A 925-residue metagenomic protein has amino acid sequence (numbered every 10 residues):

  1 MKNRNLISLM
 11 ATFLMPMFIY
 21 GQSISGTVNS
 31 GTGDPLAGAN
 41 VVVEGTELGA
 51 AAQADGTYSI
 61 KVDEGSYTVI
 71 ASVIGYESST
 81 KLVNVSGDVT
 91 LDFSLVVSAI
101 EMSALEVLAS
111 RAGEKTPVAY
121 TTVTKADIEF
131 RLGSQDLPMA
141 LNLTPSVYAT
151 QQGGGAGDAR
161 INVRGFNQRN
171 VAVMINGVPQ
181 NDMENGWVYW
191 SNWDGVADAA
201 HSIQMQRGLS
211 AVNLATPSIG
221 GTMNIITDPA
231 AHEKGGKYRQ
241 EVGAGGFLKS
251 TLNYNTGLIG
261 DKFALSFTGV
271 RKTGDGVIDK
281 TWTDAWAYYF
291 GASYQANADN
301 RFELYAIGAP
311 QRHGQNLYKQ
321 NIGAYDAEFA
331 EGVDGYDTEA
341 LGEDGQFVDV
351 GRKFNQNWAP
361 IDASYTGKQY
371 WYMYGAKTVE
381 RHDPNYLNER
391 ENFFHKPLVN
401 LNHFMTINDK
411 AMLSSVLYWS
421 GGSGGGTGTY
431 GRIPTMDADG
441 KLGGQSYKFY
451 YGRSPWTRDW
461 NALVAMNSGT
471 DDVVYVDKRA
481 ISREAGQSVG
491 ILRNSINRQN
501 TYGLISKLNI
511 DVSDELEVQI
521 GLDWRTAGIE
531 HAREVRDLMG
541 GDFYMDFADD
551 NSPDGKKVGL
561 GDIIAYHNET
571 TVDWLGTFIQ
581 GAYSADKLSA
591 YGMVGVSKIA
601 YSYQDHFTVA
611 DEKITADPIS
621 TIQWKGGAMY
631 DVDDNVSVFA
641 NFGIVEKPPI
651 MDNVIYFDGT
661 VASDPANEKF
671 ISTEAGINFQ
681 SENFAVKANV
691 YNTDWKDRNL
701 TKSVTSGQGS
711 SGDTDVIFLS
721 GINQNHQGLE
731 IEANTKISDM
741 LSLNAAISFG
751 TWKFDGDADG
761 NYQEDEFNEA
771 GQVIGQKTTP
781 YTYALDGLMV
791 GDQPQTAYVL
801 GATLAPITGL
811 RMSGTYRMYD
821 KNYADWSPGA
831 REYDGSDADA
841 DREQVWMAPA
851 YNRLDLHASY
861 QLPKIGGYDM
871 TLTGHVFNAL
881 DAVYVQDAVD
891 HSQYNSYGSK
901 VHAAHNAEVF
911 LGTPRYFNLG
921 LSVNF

Functional and structural regions predicted by a protein language model:
N40-E44, S72-Y76, S86-F130, Q168: Short, acidic, small-residue-rich periplasmic hinge/interaction motif at the N-terminus of Gram-negative outer-membrane
S59-K61, R160, P179-R207, I226 (+1 more regions): Short acidic/polar hinge/loop motifs at secondary-structure boundaries that mediate gating or recognition
P138-P179, H201: Extracytoplasmic beta-strand/coil segments of soluble accessory domains associated with Gram-negative outer-membrane
D194-K237: A beta-strand signature from Gram-negative outer-membrane beta-barrel systems, especially the internal plug domain
G235, V242-T273, I278-N316, A324-I361 (+2 more regions): Transmembrane beta-barrel wall of Gram-negative outer-membrane proteins
D514, S584-K587, N692-D694, F718-G829 (+1 more regions): Gram-negative outer-membrane beta-barrel transporters
A600-D605, A616, M629-E674, A685 (+4 more regions): Surface-exposed extracellular loop regions of Gram-negative outer-membrane beta-barrel proteins, predominantly
K696, L743, G809, M818-D834 (+1 more regions): C-terminal beta-signal and adjacent terminal beta-strands/loops of Gram-negative outer-membrane beta-barrel proteins
